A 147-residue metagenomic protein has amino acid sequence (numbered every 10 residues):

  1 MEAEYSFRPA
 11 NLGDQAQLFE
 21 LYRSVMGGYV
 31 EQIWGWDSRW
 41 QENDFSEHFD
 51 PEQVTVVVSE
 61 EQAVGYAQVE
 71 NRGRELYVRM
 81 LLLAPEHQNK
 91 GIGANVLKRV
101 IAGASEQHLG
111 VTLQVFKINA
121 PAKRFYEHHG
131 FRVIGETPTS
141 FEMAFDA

Functional and structural regions predicted by a protein language model:
Y5-E20: A short beta-loop-alpha structural element at the N-terminal edge of CoA-dependent acyl/N-acetyltransferase catalytic
E20-S46: Conserved GNAT-fold acetyl-CoA-binding loop/helix
S46-V56, G65: A short helix-loop-beta-strand connector motif used in the catalytic cores of GNAT acetyltransferases and, in some
Q62-E70, Y77-L82: Conserved beta-strand in the GNAT
E75, A104-F116: Conserved GNAT acetyl-CoA-binding A-motif
P85-Q88, L113-K123, T139-D146: Conserved beta-strand-loop-alpha-helix junction that forms the acyl-donor binding cleft
N89-A102, R124-H128: Conserved acetyl-CoA-binding loop-helix of GNAT-fold acetyltransferases
E127-T137: Conserved acetyl-CoA-binding loop of GNAT-fold acetyltransferases
